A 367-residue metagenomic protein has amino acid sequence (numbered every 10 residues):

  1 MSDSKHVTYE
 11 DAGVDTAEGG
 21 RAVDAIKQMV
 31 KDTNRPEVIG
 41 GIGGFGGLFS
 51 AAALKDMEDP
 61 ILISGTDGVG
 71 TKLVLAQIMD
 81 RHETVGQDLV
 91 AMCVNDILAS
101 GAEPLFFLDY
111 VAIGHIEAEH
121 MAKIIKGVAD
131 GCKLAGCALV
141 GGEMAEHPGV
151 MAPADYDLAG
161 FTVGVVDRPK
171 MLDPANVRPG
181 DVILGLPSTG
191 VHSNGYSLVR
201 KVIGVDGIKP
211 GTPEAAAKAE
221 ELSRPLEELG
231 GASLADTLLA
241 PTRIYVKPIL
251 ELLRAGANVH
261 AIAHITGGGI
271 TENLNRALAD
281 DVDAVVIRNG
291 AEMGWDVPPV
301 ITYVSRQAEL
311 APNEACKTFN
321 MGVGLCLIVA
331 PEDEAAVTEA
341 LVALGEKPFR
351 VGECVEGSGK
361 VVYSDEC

Functional and structural regions predicted by a protein language model:
S2-D11, H120, I124-A138, M151-L158 (+3 more regions): Glycine-/charge-enriched secondary-structure boundary and capping motifs
S2-E37: N-terminal amphipathic/basic leader segments beginning at the initiator methionine
A12, T16, D80, T189-H192 (+1 more regions): Hydrophobic alpha-helical scaffolding
D15, D67, G180, H264 (+1 more regions): Residue-level signature of catalytic and energy-coupling elements of molecular machines, predominantly ATP/GTP-dependent
V23, A122-I125, Y196: Hydrophobic face of alpha-helices
I26, L48, C93-V94, V199-V202 (+4 more regions): Buried hydrophobic packing segments
Q28-T189, V285: Glycine-rich phosphate/pyrophosphate-binding loop regions near the starts of catalytic domains
T66, D157, K170-G230, L234 (+1 more regions): Short, acidic (Asp/Glu-rich) active-site segment that either coordinates a divalent metal cofactor
